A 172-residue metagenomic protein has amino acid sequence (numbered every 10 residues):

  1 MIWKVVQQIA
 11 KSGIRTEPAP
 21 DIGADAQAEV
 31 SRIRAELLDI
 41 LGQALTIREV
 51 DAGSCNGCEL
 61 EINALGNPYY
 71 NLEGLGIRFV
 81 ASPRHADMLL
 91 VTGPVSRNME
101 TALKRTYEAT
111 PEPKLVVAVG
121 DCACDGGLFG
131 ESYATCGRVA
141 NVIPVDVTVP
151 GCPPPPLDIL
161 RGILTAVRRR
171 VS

Functional and structural regions predicted by a protein language model:
M1-S54, A64, P68-L72, V80 (+4 more regions): Iron-sulfur (Fe-S) cluster-binding modules
G53, P94-S96, C122, P154: Short glycine-rich anion-binding loops that position phosphate/pyrophosphate groups of nucleotides and phosphorylated
G76-H85: Short acidic low-complexity segments
F79, V91, S96-M99: Metallocofactor- and cofactor-centric catalytic cores in central/energy metabolism, strongly enriched
D87-M88, L115: Structural motif
A102-A118: A short, gly/pro- and small-residue-rich
C124-A140: Glycine-rich, charge-decorated loop segments at or immediately adjacent to ligand/cofactor-binding or catalytic sites
